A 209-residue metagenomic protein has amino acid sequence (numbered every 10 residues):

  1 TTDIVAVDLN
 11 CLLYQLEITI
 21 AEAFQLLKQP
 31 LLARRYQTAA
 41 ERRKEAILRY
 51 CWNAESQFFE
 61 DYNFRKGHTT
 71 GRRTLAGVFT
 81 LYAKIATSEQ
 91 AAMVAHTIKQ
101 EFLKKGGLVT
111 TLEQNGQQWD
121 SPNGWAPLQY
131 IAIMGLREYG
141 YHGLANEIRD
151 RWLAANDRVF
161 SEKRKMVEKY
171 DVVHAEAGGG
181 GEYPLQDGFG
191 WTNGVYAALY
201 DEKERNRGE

Functional and structural regions predicted by a protein language model:
T1-V5, R42-G124, D157-E209: Extended glycan-interaction surfaces of carbohydrate-active proteins
T2, A6-L9, Q29: Amphipathic alpha-helical coiled-coil segments and their boundaries
A6, Q117-Y141: Peripheral, non-catalytic segments that deliver or gate enzyme domains
L9-L12, Y36: Amphipathic alpha-helix face/heptad-repeat signature
C11-P30, F79-E89, Y130-H142, V195-N206: Well-ordered alpha-helical scaffold segments within catalytic/enzyme domains
L16, I20, L27-I47, E89-E101 (+1 more regions): Extended, well-ordered alpha-helical scaffold segments
M93, P127, I131, L144-R151 (+2 more regions): Short amphipathic alpha-helical segments
